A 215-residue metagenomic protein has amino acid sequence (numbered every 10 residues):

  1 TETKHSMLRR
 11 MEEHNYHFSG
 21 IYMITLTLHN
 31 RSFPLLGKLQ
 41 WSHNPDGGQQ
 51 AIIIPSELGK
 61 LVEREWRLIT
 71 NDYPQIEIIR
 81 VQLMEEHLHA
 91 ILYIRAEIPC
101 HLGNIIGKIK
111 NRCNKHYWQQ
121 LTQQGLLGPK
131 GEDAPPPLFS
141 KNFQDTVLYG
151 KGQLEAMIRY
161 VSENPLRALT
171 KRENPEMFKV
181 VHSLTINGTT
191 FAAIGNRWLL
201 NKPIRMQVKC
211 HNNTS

Functional and structural regions predicted by a protein language model:
T1-S215: Short catalytic/metal-binding and nucleic-acid-binding patches
